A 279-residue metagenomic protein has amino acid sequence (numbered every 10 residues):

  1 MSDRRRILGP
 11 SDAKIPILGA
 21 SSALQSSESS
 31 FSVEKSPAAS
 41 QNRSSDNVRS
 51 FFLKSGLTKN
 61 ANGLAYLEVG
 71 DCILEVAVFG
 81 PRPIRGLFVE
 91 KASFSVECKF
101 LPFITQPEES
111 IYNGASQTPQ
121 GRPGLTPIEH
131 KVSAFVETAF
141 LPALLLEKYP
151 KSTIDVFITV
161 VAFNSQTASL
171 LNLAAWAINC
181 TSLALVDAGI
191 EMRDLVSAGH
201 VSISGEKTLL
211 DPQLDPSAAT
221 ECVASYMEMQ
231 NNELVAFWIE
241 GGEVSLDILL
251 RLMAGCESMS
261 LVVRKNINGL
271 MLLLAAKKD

Functional and structural regions predicted by a protein language model:
M1-D279: Polyanion-binding surfaces on beta-sheet-dominated domains and ring/shell assemblies
